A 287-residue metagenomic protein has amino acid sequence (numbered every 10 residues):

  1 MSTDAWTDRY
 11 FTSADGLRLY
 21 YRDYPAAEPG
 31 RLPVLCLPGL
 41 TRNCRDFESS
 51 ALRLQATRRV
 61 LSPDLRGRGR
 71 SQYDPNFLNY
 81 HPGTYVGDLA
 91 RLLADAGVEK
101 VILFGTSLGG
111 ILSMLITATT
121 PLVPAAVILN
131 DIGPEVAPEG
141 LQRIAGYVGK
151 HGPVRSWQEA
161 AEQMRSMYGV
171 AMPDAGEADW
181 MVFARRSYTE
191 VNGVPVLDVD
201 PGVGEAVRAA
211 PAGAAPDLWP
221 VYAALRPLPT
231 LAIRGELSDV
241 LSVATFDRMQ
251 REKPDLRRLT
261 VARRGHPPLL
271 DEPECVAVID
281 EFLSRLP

Functional and structural regions predicted by a protein language model:
M1-V34, A56-R58, V98-E99, E274 (+1 more regions): Alpha/beta-hydrolase fold catalytic core
L17, R22-Y73: Conserved HGGG/HGGXW glycine-rich cap/lid loop of the alpha/beta-hydrolase fold
S49-L52, S62-F104: Active-site loop/oxyanion-hole signature of alpha/beta-hydrolase fold enzymes
D64-R68, G133, A262-G265: Short beta-to-alpha linker loops that shape the active-site pocket of alpha/beta-hydrolase fold enzymes
E99-P138: Conserved hydrolase catalytic core segment
R155-A212: Conserved alpha/beta-hydrolase catalytic His-Asp/Glu region
V191-R251: Conserved serine/cysteine hydrolase catalytic core
R264-P273: Catalytic histidine-centered segment of alpha/beta-hydrolase-like enzymes
